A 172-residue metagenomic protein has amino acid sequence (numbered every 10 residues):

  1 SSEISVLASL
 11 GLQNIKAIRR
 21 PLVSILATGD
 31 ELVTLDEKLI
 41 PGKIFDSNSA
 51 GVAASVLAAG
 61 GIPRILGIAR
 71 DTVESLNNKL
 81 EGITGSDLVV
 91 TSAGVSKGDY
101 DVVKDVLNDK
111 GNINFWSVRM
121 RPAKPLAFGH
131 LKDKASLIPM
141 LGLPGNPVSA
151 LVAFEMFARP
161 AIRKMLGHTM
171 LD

Functional and structural regions predicted by a protein language model:
S1-R70: Short, glycine/charged-enriched hinge/interface segments at domain edges or termini
L10-A17, L80, W116, A127-K132: A generic local secondary-structure boundary/capping motif
L10-Q13, L32, S55, A59-I62 (+3 more regions): Change "in soluble alpha/beta enzymes" to "in soluble alpha/beta proteins
D30-E31, G94-K97, G145: Short glycine-rich anion-binding loops that position phosphate/pyrophosphate groups of nucleotides and phosphorylated
I44-S49, A69-E74, S117-P125: A general structural motif
A53-D109: N-terminal small/polar loop signature for handling phosphorylated ligands or for N-terminal nucleophile
N108-D172: Flexible glycine/proline-rich
